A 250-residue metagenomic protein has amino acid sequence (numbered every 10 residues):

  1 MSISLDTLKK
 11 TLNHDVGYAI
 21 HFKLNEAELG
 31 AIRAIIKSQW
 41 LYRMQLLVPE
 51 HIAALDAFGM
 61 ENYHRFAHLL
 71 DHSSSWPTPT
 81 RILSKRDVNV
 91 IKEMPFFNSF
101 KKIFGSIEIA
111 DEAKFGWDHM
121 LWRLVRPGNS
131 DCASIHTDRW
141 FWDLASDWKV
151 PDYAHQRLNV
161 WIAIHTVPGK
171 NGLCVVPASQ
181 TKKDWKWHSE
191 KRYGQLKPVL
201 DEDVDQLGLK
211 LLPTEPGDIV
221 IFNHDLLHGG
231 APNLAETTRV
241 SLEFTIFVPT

Functional and structural regions predicted by a protein language model:
M1-A113, E215: N-terminal auxiliary "cap/dimerization" subdomain that precedes the catalytic jelly-roll/cupin core of mononuclear
L24-E28, W122, P127, W140 (+4 more regions): Short, solvent-exposed loop/turn segments at secondary-structure junctions
S84-V90, V204-L209, G230-A231: Active-site rim elements
S99-V175: Conserved double-stranded beta-helix
Q156-L158, D218, V240: Residue-level detector of short, conserved catalytic/binding motifs and their immediate flanks
V160-I162, T237-T250: A short hydrophobic beta-strand segment most commonly corresponding to one strand of the jelly-roll/cupin
P168-L227: Double-stranded beta-helix
L227-A235: Short beta-strand His + acidic residue motifs that chelate non-heme Fe in jelly-roll/DSBH and cupin folds
